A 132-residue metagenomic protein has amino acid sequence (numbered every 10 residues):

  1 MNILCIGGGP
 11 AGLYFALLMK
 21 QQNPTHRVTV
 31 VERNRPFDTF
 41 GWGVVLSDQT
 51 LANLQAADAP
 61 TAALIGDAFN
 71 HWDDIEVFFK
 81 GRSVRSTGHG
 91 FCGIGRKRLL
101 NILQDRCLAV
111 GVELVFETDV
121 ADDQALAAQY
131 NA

Functional and structural regions predicted by a protein language model:
M1-A11: Beta1/beta-strand and adjacent pyrophosphate-binding region of the FAD-binding site in flavoprotein oxidoreductases
I6, L18-G41: Glycine-rich FAD pyrophosphate-binding loop
P10-A11, R35-P36, A121: Short, solvent-exposed loop/turn segments at secondary-structure junctions
Y14: Short alpha-helical segment within the catalytic ATP-binding CA
N34-Q55: Conserved N-terminal glycine-rich FAD pyrophosphate-binding loop of Rossmann-like flavoproteins
Q49-A132: Conserved N-terminal helical subregion
